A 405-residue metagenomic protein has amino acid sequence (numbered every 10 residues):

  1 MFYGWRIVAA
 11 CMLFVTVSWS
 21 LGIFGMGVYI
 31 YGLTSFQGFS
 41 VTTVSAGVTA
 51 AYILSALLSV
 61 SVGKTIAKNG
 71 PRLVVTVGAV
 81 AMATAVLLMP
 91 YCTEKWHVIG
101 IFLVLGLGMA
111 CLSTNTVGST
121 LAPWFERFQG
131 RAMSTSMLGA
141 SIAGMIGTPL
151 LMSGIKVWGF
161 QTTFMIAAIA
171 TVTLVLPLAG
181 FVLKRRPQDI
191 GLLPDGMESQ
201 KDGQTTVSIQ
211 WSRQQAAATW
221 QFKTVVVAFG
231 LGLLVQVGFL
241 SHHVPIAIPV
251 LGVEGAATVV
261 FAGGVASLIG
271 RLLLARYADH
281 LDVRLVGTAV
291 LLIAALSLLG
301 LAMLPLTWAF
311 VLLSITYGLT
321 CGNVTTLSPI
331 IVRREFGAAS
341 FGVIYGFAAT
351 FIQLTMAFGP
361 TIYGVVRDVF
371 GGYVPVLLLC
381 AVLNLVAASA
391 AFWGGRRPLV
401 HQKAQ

Functional and structural regions predicted by a protein language model:
R6-V41, F239-V244, G359: Extracytoplasmic
T16, H97-L112, G230, A309-G322: Hydrophobic core of transmembrane alpha-helices in multi-pass small-molecule transporters, especially MFS/SLC-type
I23-I30, A217-L272, G359: Extracytoplasmic gate region of multi-pass secondary transporters
L58-G70, R271-D282, D368: Helix-to-loop junctions at the C-terminal end of transmembrane segments in multipass secondary transporters
V80-T93, I293-P305: C-terminal ends and interior cores of transmembrane alpha-helices in multi-pass membrane transporters/permeases
L105-L138, G337: Cytoplasmic helix-loop-helix junction between adjacent transmembrane helices in 12-TM secondary transporters
A140-P187: Helix-loop-helix hairpin linking two adjacent transmembrane segments in secondary transporters
F261-S267, L273-I331: C-terminal transmembrane helical hairpin of 12-TM major facilitator-type secondary transporters
